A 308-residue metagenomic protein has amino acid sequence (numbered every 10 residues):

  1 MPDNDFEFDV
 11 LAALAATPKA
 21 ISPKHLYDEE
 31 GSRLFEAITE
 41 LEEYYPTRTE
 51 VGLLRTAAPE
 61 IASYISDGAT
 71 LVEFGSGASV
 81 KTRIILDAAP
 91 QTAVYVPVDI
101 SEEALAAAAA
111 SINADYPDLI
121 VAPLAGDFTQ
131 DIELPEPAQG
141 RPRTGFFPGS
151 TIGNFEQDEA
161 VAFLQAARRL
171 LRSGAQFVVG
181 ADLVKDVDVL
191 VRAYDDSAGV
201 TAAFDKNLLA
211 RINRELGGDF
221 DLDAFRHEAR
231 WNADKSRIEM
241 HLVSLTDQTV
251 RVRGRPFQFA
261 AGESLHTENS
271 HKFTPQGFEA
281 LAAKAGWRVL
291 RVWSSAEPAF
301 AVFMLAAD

Functional and structural regions predicted by a protein language model:
P18-I65: Class I SAM-dependent methyltransferase Rossmann-like catalytic core, especially the SAM/SAH-binding loop
G68-G77: Conserved class I S-adenosyl-L-methionine
A78-Q91: Conserved SAM-binding loop of SAM-dependent methyltransferases across substrates and taxa, primarily the Class I
S101-E102: Conserved SAM/SAH-binding beta-strand->alpha-helix loop
Y116-Q130: Conserved SAM-binding strand-loop segment of SAM-dependent methyltransferases
N154-A166: A short, conserved alpha-helix within the catalytic core of class I
R169-V184: Conserved beta-strand signature within the Rossmann-like core of class I S-adenosyl-L-methionine
V189-H271, P275, E279-W287: Substrate-binding/catalytic lobe of Class I Rossmann-like enzymes that use SAM or dcSAM, i.e., the mid-to-C-terminal
